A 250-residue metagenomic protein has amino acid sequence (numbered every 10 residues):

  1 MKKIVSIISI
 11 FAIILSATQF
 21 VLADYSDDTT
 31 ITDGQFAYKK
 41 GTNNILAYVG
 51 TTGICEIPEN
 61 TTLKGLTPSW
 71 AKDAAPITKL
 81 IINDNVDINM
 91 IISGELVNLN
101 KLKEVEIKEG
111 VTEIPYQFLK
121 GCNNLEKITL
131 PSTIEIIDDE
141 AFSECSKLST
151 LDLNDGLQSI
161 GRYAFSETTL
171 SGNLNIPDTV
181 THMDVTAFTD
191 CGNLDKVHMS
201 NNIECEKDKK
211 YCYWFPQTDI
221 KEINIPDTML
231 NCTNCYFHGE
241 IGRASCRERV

Functional and structural regions predicted by a protein language model:
M1-S9: Positively charged n-region of N-terminal signal peptides that target proteins for export
I8-S16: Bacterial N-terminal signal peptides
L15-T29: Sec-dependent signal peptide cleavage junction
T30-T51: GGW-centered surface loops in extracellular recognition modules
Q35, G50-K64, A75-I88, N98-E113 (+6 more regions): Structural signature of tandem-repeat unit edges
S69-A75: Short, basic/hydrophobic alpha-helical segments
W70, S93-E95, P115-F118, D138-A141 (+4 more regions): Consensus positions within tandem repeat domains that build extended binding/scaffold surfaces
C205-Y213: Intrinsically disordered, low-complexity Ser/Thr- and acidic-rich flexible linkers and loops, especially at boundaries
